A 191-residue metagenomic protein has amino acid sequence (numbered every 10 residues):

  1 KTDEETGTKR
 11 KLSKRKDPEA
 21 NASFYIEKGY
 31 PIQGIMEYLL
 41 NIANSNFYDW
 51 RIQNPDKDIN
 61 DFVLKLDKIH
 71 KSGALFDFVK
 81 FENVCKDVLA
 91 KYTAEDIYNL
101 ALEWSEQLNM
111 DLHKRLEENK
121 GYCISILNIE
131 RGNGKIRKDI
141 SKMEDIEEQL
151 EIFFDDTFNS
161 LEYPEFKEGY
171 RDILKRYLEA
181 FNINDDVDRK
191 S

Functional and structural regions predicted by a protein language model:
K1-P164: Catalytic adenosine-cofactor/nucleotide-binding cores of aminoacyl-tRNA synthetases and other
R171: Extended, charge-enriched "interface" segments that sit outside catalytic cores
L178: A glycine-rich beta-turn/hairpin centered on an aromatic-Pro dipeptide
S191: Conserved small/polar residues in nucleotide/adenosyl-binding loops
